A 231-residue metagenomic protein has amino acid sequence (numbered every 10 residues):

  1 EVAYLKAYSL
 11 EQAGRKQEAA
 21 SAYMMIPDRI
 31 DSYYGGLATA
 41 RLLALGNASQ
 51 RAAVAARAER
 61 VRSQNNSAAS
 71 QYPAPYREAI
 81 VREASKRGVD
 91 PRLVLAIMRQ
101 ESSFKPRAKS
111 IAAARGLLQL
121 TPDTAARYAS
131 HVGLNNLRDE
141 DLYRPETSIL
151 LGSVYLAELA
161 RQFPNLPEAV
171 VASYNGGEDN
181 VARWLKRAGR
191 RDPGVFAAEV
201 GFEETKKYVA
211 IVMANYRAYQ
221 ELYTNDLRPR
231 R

Functional and structural regions predicted by a protein language model:
E1, K6-M25, I30-R231: Catalytic glycan-binding domains that act on GlcNAc-containing polysaccharides
